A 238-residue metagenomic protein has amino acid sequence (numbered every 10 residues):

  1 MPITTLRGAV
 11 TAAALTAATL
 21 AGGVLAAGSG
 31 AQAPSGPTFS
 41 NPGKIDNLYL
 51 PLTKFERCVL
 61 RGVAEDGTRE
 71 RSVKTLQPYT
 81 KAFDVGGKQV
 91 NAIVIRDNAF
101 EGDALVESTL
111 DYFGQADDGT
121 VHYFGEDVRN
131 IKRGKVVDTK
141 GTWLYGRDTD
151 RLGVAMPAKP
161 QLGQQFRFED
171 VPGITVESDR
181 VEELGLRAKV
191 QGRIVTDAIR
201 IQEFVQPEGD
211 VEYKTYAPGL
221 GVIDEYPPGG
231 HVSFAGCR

Functional and structural regions predicted by a protein language model:
P2-S29: Secretory targeting and sorting signals
G28-R238: Conserved functional acidic sites
